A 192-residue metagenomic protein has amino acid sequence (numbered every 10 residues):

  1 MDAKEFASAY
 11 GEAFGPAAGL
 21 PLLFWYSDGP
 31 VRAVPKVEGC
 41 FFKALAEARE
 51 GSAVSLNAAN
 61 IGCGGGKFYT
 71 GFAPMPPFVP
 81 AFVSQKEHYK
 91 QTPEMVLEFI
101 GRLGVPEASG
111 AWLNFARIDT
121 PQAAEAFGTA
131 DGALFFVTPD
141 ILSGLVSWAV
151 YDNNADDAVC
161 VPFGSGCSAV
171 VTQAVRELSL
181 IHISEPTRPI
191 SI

Functional and structural regions predicted by a protein language model:
M1-A33, E38: Basic, glycine-/proline-tolerant helical and adjacent loop/strand elements that line or dock onto nucleic-acid
A3, A111-F115, I190: A short linear-motif detector with a strong N-terminal bias
P30-S179: Positively charged, amphipathic N-terminal segments that serve as targeting/anchoring signals
I181-I192: Single conserved hydrophobic/aromatic residue that forms the stacking wall/gate of nucleotide- or nucleobase-binding
